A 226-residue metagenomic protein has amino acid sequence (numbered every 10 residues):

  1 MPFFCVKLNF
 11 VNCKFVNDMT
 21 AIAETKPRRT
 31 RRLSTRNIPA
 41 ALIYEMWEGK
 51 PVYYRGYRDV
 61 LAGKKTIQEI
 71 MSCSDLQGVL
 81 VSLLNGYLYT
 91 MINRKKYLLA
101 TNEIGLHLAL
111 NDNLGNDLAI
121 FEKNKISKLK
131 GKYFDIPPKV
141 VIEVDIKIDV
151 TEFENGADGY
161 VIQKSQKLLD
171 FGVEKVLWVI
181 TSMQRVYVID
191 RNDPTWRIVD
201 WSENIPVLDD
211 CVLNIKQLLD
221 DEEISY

Functional and structural regions predicted by a protein language model:
P2, N9-K175, V179-Y226: Gly/Pro/Ser/Thr-rich low-complexity, intrinsically disordered segments predominantly at protein N-termini
